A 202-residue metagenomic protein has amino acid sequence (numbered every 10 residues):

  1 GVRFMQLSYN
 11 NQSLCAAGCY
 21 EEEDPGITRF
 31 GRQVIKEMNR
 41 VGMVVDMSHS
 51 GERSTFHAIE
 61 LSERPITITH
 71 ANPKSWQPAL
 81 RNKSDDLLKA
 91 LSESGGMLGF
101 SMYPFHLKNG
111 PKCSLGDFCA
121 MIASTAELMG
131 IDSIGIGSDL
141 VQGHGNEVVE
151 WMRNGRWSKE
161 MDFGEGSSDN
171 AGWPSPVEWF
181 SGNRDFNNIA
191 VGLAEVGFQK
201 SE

Functional and structural regions predicted by a protein language model:
V2-K112, C119-L128, S133, N154-G164 (+1 more regions): Extended, charged catalytic domains and RNA/DNA-binding interfaces, predominantly in divalent-metal-using enzymes
D46, C113, V177, S181: Short, surface-exposed alpha-helical recognition segments that flank or form part of ligand/macromolecule-binding
M102, M129-N154, S158-P174, E178-W179: Short acidic/histidine-rich active-site segments
D169-E202: Mid-to-C-terminal alpha-helical segments outside catalytic/metal-binding sites
